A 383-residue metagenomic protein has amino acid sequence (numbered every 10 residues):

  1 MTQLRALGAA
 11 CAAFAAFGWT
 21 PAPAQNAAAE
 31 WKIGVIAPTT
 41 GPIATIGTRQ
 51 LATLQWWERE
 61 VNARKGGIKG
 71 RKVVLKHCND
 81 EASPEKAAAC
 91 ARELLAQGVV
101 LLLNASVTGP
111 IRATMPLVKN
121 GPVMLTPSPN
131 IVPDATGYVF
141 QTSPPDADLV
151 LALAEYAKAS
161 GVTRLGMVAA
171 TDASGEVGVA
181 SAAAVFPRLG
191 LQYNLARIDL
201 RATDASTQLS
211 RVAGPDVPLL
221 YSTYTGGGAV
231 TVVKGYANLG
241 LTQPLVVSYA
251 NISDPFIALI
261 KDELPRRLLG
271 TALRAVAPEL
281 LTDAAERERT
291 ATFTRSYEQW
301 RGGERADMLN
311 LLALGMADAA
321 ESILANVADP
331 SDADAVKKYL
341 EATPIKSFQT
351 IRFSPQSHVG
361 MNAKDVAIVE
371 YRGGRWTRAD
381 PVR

Functional and structural regions predicted by a protein language model:
M1-W31, R383: Short, low-complexity disordered leader/linker segments with a strong preference for bacterial N-terminal type II
N26, E30, T45-A52, R64-P133 (+2 more regions): Beta-alpha junction/loop-to-helix N-cap segments that form part of ligand/metal-binding clefts
E30-W57, N79-P84, V168-E176, E279-T282 (+1 more regions): Extracytoplasmic "Venus flytrap"
I46-R64, K86, M124, L149-A152 (+2 more regions): Short, solvent-exposed amphipathic alpha-helices that sit in or adjacent to ligand/effector-binding or catalytic
A89, Y138-G240, D283-A284, L312: Extracellular/periplasmic Venus flytrap/periplasmic-binding protein
V107, P122-E155, G270, A275: Extracellular glycoside hydrolase catalytic/binding regions
Y236-L312, T377-V382: Extracellular/periplasmic periplasmic-binding protein-like sensory domains
S296-L311, A317-R375: Segments of small-molecule ligand-sensing domains
